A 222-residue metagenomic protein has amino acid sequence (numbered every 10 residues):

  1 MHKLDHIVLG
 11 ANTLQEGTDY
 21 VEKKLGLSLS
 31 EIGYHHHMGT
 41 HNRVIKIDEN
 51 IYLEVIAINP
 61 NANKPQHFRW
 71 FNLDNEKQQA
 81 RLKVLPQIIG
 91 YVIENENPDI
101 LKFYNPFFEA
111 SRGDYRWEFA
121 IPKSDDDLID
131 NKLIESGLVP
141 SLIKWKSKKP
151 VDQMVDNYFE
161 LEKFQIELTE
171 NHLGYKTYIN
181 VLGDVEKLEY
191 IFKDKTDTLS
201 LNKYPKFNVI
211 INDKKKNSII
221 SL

Functional and structural regions predicted by a protein language model:
H2-L4, G10-L27, I47-L222: Glyoxalase I/VOC metalloenzyme domain signal
S28-H36: Conserved catalytic-core motifs of GNAT/GCN5-like acyltransferases
H37-H41: Short acidic/glycine-enriched loop/turn segments that link adjacent beta-strands
